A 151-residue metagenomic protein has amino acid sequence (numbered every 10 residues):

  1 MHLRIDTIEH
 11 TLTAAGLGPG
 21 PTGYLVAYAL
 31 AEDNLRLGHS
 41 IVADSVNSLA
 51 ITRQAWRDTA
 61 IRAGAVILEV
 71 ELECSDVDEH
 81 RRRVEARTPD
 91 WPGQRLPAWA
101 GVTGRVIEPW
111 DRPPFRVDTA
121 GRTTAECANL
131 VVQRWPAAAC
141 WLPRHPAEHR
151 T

Functional and structural regions predicted by a protein language model:
M1-H39: Conserved substrate/cofactor phosphate-moiety recognition/catalytic segment in nucleotide-dependent phosphotransferases
T7-E9, S48, E73-E79, G121-T124: Conserved nucleotide-binding/hydrolysis micro-motifs of P-loop NTPases
T13, A50-Q54: Short N-terminal helix/helix-N-cap motif within the alpha/beta-hydrolase-1
G23, T52, H80, T123-C127 (+1 more regions): Hydrophobic alpha-helical packing elements
E32-R36, A60-A65, I107-P109: Conserved catalytic network of the ASCE P-loop NTPase/AAA+ motor domain
I41-S45: Structural recognition of the conserved hydrophobic beta-strand(s) that form the central parallel beta-sheet of P-loop
I61-V84, V117: Conserved phosphate-donor/acceptor-positioning beta-strand/loop module used by diverse small-molecule
A86-L130, P136-T151: Small-molecule kinase domains that catalyze NTP-dependent phosphoryl transfer to phosphate-bearing small molecules
